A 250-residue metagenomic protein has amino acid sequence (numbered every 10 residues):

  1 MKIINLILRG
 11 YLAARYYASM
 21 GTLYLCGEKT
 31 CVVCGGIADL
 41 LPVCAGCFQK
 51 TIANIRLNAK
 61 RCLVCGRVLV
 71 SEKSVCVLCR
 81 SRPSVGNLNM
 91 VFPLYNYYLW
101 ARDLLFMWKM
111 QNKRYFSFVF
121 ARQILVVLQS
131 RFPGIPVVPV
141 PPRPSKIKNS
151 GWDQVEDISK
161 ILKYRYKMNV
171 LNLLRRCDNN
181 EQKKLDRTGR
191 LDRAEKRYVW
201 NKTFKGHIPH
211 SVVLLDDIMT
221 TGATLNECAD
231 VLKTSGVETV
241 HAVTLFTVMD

Functional and structural regions predicted by a protein language model:
M1-D216, T220-D250: Glycine-rich phosphate/pyrophosphate-handling loop used in enzymes and phosphotransfer proteins
